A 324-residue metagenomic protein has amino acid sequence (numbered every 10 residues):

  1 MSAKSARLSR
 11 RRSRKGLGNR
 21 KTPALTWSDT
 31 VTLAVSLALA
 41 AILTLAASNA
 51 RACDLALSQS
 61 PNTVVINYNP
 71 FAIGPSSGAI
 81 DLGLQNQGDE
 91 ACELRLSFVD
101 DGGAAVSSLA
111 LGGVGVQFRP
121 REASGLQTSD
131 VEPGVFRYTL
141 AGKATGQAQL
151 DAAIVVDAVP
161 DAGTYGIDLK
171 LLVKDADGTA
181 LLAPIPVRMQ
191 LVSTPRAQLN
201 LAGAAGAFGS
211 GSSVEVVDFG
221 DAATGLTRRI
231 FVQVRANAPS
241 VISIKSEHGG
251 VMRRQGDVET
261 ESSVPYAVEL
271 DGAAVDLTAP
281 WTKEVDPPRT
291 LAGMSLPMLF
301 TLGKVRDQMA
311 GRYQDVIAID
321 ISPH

Functional and structural regions predicted by a protein language model:
M1-V31: N-terminal secretory signal peptides that target proteins for export/translocation
A34-S36: Threonine-centered tandem repeat motifs in low-complexity domains
A38-A40, A50: Cleavable N-terminal signal peptides
A50-V106, A148-E259, P287-H324: N-terminal small/polar-rich segments of proteins
D89-L140, M252-T282: Surface-exposed binding patches on compact interaction domains or structured appendages
Q127-V159: Long, mid-chain structured domain cores
